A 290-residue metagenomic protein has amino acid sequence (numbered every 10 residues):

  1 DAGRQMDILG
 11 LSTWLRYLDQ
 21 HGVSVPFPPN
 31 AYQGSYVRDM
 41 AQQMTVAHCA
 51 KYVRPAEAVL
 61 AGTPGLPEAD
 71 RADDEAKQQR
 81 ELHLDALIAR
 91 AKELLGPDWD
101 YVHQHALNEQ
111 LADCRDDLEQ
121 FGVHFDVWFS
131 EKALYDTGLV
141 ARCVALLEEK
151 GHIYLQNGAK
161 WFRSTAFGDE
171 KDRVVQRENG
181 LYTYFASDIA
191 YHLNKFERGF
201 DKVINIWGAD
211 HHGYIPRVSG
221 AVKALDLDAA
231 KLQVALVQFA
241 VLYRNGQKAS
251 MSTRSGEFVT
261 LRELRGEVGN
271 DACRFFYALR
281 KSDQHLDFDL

Functional and structural regions predicted by a protein language model:
D1-L290: NTP-dependent nucleotidyl-transfer catalytic core
